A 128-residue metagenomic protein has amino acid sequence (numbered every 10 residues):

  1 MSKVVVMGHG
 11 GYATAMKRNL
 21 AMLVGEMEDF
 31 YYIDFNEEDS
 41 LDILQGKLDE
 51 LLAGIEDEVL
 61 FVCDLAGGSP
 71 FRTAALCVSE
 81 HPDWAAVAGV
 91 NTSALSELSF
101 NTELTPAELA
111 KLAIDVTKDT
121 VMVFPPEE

Functional and structural regions predicted by a protein language model:
S2-E128: N-terminal loops that bind phosphate or other acidic moieties and the adjacent beta-alpha structural core
